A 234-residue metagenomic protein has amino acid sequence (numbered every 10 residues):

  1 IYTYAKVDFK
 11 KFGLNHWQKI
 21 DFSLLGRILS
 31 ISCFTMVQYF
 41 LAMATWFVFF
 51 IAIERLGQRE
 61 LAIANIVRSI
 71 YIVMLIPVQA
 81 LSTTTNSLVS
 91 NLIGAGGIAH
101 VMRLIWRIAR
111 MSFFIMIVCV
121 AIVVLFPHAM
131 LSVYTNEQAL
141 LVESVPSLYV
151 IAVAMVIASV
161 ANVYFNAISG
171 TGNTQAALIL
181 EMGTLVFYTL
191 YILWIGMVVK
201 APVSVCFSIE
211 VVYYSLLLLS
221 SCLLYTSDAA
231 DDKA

Functional and structural regions predicted by a protein language model:
I1, W17-V48, V73-P77, L81 (+3 more regions): Hydrophobic faces of transmembrane alpha-helices in multi-pass small-molecule transporters and flippases across diverse
I1-T3, C119-V123, I179-V203, L216-L224: Alpha-helical transmembrane segments of multi-pass membrane transporters and transport-associated inner-membrane enzymes
G26, I70-M74, Q138-A161, L190: Alpha-helical transmembrane segments of multi-pass membrane proteins
F40-V73, N91-L92, A129-Q138: Helix-terminus/linker motif at the lipid-water interface of multi-pass membrane proteins
I63-L125, A158-A177: Small-residue-rich hydrophobic transmembrane alpha-helices
S69-I72, L185-V186, V211-Y214: Residue-level recognition of pore/gate-forming positions within transmembrane alpha-helices of multi-pass
V118-L141, V145: Short membrane-interface helical motifs at transmembrane helix boundaries in multi-pass membrane transporters
Y225-A230: Conserved small/polar residues in nucleotide/adenosyl-binding loops
